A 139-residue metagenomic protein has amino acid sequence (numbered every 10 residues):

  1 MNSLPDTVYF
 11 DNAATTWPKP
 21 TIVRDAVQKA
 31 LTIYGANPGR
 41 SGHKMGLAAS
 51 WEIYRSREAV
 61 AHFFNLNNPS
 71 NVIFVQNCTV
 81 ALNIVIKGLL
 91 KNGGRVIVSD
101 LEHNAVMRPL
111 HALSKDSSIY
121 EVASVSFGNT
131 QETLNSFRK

Functional and structural regions predicted by a protein language model:
M1-K139: Pyridoxal 5′-phosphate
